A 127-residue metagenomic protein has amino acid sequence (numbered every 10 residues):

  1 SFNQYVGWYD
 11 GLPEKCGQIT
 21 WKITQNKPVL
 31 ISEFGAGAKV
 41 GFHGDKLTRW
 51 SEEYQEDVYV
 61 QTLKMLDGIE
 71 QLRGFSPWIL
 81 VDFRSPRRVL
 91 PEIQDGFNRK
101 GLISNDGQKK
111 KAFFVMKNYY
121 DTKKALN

Functional and structural regions predicted by a protein language model:
F2-N127: Substrate-binding clefts and catalytic carboxylate motifs of secreted carbohydrate-active enzymes
